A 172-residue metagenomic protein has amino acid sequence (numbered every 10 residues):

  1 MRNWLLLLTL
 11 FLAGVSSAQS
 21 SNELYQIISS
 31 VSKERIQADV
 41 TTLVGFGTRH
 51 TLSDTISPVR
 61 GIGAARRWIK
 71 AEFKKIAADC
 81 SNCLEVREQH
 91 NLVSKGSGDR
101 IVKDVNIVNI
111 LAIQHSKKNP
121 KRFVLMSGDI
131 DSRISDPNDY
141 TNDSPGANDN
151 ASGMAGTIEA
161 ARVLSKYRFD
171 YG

Functional and structural regions predicted by a protein language model:
M1-S20: Bacterial Sec-dependent N-terminal signal peptides
N3, H90, Q114-S116, G128-I130: Short, flexible loop/turn elements at secondary-structure junctions
S20-I27, S32-T42, P58-E72, I110 (+4 more regions): Stable alpha-helical elements in mature extracytoplasmic
N22-V31, R49-I62, G96-I101, D139-N150: Second-shell loop/turn segments in exported
A38-H115: A non-catalytic alpha/beta surface segment that caps or lines the substrate-entry region of metallo-dependent hydrolase
D79-L84, P120, R168-G172: Short helix-terminating capping/connector loops at secondary-structure junctions
A112, M126-G172: Alpha-helical metal-binding/catalytic segments enriched in His/Glu/Asp
S116-F123: Proline/glycine-enriched tight loop/beta-turn segments at coil->beta junctions that connect or precede beta-strands
